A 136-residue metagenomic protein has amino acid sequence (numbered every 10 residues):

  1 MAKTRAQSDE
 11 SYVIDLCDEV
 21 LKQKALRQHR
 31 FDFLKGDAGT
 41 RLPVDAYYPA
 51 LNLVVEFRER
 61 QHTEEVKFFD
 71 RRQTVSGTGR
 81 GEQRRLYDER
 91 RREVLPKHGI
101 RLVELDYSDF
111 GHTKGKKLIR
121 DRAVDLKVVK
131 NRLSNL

Functional and structural regions predicted by a protein language model:
M1-L136: Nucleic-acid endo/exonuclease domains
